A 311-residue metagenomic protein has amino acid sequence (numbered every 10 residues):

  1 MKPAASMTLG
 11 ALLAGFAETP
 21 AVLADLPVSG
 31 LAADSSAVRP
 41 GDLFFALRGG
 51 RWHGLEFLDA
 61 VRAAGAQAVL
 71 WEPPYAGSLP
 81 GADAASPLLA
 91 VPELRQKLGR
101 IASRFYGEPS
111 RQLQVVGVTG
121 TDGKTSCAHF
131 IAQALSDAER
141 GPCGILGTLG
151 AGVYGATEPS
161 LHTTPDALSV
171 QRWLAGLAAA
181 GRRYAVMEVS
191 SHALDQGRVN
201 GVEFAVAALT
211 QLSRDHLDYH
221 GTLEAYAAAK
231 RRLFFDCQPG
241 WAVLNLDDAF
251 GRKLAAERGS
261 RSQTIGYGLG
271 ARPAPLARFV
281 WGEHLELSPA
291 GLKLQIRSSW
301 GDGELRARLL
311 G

Functional and structural regions predicted by a protein language model:
M1-R100, A249, H284, G303-E304: N-terminal leader/targeting and accessory segments in enzymes
L23-D25, A64, D83-A85, A138-R140 (+3 more regions): Short, well-ordered coil/turn elements that cap or connect secondary structure elements
S29-L31, S190-D195, F279-W281: Glycine-rich, charged/polar anion/phosphate-binding loops that engage phosphate groups from diverse ligands
V38-R39, P73-S86, G152-Y154, G197-E203 (+2 more regions): Short loop/helix-cap segments at secondary-structure boundaries that form the rim of catalytic
A46, W71, A90, G117 (+5 more regions): Structural signal for conserved beta-strand scaffold positions within catalytic alpha/beta enzyme cores
A82-P92, E158-L161, S260-I265, R278-F279: Active-site regions of enzymes building and remodeling cell-envelope glycoconjugates
K97-L246, F250-Q263, S298-G301: Phosphate-binding loop of NTP-binding sites
H220-A227, R231, R261-G311: Adenine nucleotide phosphate-binding catalytic loops in nucleotide-utilizing enzymes
